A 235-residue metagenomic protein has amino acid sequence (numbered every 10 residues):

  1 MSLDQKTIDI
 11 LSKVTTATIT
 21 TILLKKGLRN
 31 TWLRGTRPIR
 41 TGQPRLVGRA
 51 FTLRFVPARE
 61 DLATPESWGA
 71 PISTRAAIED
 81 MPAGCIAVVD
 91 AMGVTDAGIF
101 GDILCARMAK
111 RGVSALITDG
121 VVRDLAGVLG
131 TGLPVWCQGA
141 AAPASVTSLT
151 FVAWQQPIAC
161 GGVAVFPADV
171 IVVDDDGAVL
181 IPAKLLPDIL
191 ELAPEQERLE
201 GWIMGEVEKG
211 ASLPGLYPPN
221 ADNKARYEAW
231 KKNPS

Functional and structural regions predicted by a protein language model:
M1-P167, V173, L180-S235: Feature captures the catalytic cores and cofactor-binding loops of soluble hydro-lyases/lyases that act on carboxylate
